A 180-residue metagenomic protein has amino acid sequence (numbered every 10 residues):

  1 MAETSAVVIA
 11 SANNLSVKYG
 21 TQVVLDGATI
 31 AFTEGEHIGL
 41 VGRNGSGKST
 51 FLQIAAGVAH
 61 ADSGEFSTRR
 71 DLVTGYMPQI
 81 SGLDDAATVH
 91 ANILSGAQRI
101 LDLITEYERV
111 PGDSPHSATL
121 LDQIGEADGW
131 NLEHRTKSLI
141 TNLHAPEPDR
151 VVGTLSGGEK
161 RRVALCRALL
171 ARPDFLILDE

Functional and structural regions predicted by a protein language model:
M1-E180: ABC ATP-binding cassette signature C-motif
